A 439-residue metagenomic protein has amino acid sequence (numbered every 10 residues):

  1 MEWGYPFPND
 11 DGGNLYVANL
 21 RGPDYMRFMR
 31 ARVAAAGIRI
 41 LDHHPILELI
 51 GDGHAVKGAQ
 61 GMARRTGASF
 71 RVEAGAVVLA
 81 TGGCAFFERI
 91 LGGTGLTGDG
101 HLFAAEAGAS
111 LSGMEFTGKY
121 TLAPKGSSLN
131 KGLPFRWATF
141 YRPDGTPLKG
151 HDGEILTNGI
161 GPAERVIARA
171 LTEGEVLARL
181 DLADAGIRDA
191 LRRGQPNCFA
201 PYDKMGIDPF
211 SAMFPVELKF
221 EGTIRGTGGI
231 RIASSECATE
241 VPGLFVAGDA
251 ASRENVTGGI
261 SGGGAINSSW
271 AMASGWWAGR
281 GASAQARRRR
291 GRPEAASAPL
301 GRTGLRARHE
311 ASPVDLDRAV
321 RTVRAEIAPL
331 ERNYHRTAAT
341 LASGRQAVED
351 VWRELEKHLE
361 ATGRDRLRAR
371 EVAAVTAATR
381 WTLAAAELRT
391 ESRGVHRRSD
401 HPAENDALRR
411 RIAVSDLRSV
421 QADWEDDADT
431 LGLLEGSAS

Functional and structural regions predicted by a protein language model:
M1-L47, E115-G262, P329-S439: Mobile, glycine/GP-rich and aromatic-enriched active-site lid/loop segments adjacent to catalytic centers
A35-I38, T66-A68, A105-S112, A238 (+1 more regions): Secondary-structure transition/capping motifs at alpha-helix termini and the adjoining loop/turn into the next element
I50-K57: A short, glycine/Asx- and small/polar-enriched loop/turn that sits immediately N-terminal to a beta-strand
T66-A76, E240-V241: Core beta-strand elements of the Rossmann-like FAD/NAD(P) dinucleotide-binding domain in flavoenzyme oxidoreductases
A76-L129, G258-G281: Glycine-rich loop(s) and the adjacent beta-strand/alpha-helix scaffold that form part
E240-E310: Catalytic phosphate/nucleotide-handling subdomain of diverse soluble enzymes
A284-D365: Long, amphipathic alpha-helical stalk/connector segments used for oligomerization, subunit docking, or mechanical
